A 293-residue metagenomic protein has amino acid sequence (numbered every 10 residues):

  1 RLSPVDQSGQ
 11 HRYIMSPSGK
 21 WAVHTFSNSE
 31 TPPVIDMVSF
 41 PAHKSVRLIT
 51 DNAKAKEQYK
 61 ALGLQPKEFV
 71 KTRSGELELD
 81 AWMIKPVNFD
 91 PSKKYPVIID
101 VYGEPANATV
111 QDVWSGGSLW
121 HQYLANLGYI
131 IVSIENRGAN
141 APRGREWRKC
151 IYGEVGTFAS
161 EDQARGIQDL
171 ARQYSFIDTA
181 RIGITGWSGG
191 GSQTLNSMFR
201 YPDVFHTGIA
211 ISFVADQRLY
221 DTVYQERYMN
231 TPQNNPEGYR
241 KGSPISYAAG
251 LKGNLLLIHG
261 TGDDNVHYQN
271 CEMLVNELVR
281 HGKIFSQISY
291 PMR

Functional and structural regions predicted by a protein language model:
S3-P4, Q10-R293: Serine-hydrolase catalytic core recognition
